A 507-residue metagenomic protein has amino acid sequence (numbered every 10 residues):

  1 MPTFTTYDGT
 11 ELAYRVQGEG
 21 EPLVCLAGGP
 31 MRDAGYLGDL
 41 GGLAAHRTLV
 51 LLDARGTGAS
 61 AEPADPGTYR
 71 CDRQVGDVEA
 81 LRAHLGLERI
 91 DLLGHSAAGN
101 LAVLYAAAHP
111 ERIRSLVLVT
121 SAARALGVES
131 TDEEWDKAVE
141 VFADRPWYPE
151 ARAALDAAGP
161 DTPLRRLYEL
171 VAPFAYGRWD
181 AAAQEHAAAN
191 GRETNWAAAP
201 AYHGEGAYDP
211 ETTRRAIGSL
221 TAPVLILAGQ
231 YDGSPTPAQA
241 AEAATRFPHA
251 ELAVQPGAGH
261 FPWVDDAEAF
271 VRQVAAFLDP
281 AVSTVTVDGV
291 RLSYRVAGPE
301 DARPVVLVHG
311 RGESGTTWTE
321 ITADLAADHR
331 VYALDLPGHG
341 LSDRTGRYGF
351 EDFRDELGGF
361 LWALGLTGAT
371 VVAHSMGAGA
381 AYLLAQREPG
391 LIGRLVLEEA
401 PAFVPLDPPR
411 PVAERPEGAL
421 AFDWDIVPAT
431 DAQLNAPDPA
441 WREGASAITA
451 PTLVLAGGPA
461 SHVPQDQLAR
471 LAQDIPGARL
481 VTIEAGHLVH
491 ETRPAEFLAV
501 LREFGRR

Functional and structural regions predicted by a protein language model:
T3-G67, L81, S234, V290-D343: Conserved HGGG/HGGXW glycine-rich cap/lid loop of the alpha/beta-hydrolase fold
A54-A97, V264, R272, V290-R295 (+3 more regions): Active-site loop/oxyanion-hole signature of alpha/beta-hydrolase fold enzymes
G94, A98, A102, A373 (+2 more regions): Gly/Ala-rich beta-loop-alpha elbow adjacent to hydrolase catalytic centers
V117-D156, G379-R387, G393-G418: Flexible "cap/lid" loop of the alpha/beta hydrolase fold
R152-Y202, G206, F403-T452, G458-S461 (+1 more regions): Conserved alpha/beta-hydrolase catalytic His-Asp/Glu region
L220, I226-A228, I448, V454-A456: Short beta-strand/loop motif that positions the catalytic acidic residue of the alpha/beta-hydrolase fold
G233-Q239, S461-Q467: Conserved alpha/beta-hydrolase "acid-adjacent" motif
H249-A281, A478-R507: Catalytic active-site module of serine/aspartate enzymes centered on a nucleophile-bearing elbow/loop
